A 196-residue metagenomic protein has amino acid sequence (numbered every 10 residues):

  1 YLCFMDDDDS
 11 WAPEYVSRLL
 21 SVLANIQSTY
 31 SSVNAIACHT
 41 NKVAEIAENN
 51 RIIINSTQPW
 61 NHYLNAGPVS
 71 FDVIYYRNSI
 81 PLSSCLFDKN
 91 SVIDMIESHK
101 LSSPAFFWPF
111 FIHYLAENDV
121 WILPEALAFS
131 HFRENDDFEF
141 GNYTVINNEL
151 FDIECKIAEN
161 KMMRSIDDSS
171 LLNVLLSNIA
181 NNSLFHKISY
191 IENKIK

Functional and structural regions predicted by a protein language model:
L2: Short aromatic/hydrophobic "clamp" motif used to bind/position activated sugar donors
D6-S10: The conserved acidic donor/metal-binding loop of glycosyltransferases
R18-V92: Flexible acidic/His/Gly-enriched loops in nucleotide-sugar-dependent glycosyltransferase catalytic domains
L20, L176, E192-I195: Residue-level detector of alpha-helical secondary structure
W60-L150: Conserved nucleotide-sugar donor-binding catalytic segment
L64-P68, Y76, L86, I146-I179: C-terminal, non-catalytic tails of nucleotide-sugar-dependent glycosyltransferases
N181-K196: Membrane-interface aromatic/basic loop that binds lipid-linked glycans or pyrophosphate carriers, typified by
